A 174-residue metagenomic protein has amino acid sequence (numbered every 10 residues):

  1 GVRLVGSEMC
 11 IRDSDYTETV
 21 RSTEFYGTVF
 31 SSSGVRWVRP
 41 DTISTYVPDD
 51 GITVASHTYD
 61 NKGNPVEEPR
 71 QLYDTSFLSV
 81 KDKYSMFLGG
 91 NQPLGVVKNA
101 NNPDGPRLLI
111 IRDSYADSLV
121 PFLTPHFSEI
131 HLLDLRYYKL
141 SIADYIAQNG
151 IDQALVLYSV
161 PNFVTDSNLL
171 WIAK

Functional and structural regions predicted by a protein language model:
G1-G6, C10-I11: Single conserved hydrophobic/aromatic residue that forms the stacking wall/gate of nucleotide- or nucleobase-binding
D15-E18: Extended hydrophobic leader/signal-anchor segments used for secretion and membrane insertion
R21-P106: Membrane/wall-proximal cationic-aromatic binding patches
N101-V160, W171-K174: C-terminal soluble interaction/assembly domains
F163-V164: Short glycine-rich, flexible loops that bind phosphorylated cofactors or substrates
S167-L169: Short aromatic-enriched loop/helix-cap "lid" or pocket-rim segments at secondary-structure transitions that line
